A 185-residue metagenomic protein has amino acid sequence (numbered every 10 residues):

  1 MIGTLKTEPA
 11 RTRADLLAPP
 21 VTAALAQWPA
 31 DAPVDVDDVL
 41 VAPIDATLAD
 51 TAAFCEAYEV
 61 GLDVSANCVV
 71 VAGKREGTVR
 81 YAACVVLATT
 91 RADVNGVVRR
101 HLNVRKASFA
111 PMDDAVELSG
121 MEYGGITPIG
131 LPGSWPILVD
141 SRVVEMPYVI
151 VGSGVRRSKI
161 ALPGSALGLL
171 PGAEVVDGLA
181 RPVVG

Functional and structural regions predicted by a protein language model:
M1-G185: Extended, low-hydrophobicity, polar/charged segments
